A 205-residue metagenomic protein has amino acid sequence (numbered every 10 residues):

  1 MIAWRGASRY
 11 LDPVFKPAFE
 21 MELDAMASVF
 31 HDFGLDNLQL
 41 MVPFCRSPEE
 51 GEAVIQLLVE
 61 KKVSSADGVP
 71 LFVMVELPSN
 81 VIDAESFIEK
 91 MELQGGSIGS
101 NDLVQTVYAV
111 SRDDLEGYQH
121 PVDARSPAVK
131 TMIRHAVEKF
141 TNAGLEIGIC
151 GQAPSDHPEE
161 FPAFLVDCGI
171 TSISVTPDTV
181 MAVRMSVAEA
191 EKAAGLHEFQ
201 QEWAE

Functional and structural regions predicted by a protein language model:
M1-E205: Conserved alpha/beta-domain cores
